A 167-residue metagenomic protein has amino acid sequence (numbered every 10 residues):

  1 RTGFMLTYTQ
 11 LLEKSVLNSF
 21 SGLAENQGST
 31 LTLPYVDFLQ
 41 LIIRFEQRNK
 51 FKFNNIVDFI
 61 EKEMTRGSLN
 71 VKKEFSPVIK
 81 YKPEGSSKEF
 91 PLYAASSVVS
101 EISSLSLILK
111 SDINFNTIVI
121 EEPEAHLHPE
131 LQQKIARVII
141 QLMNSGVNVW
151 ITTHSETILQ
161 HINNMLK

Functional and structural regions predicted by a protein language model:
R1-T117: Phosphate-coordinating catalytic segments in nucleotide- and nucleic-acid-processing enzymes
K80-K167: Switch/communication elements of ASCE P-loop NTPase nucleotide-binding domains
